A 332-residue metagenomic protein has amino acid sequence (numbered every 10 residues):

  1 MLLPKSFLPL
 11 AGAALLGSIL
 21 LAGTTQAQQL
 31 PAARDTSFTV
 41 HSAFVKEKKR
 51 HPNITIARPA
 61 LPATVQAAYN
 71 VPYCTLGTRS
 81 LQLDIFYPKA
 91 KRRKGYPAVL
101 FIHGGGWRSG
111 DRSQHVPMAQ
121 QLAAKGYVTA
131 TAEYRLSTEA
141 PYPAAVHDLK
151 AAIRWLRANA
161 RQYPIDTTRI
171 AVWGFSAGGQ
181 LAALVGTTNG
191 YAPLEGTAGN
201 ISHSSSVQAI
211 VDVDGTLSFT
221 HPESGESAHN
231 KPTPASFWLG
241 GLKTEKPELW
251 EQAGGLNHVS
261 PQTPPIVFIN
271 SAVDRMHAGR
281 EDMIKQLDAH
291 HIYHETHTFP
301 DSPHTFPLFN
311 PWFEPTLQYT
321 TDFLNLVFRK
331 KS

Functional and structural regions predicted by a protein language model:
T36-R93: N-terminal cap/lid segment of alpha/beta-hydrolase-fold proteins
A57-A63, H221-H258: Mobile cap/lid helix-loop segments that gate and shape the active-site cleft of serine hydrolases
K94-G105: Short beta-strand element of the alpha/beta-hydrolase
R112-T131: Short amphipathic alpha-helix adjacent to the substrate-entry channel of hydrolases
A151-G225: Primarily recognizes the serine-hydrolase "nucleophile elbow" in alpha/beta-hydrolase and SGNH/GDSL folds
V267-N270: Short beta-strand/loop motif that positions the catalytic acidic residue of the alpha/beta-hydrolase fold
D288-H304: Catalytic histidine neighborhood in serine/cysteine hydrolases with alpha/beta-hydrolase-type architecture
W312-S332: Catalytic active-site module of serine/aspartate enzymes centered on a nucleophile-bearing elbow/loop
